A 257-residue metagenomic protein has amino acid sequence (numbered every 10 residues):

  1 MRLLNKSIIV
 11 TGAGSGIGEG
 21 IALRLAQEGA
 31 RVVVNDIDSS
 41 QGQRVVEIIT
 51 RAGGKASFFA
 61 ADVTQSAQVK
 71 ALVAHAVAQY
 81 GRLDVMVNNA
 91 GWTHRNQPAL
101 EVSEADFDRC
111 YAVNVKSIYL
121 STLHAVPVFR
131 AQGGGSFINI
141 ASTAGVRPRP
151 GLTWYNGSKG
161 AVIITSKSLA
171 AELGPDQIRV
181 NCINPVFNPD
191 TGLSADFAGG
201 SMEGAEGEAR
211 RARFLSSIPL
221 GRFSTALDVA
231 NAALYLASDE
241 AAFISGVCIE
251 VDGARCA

Functional and structural regions predicted by a protein language model:
G14-G16, D38: Conserved glycine-rich cofactor-binding loop
R82, G174, R179, I244-G246: Short, small/polar-rich loop/turn modules that mediate ligand/substrate recognition or access, typified
T93-N96, R147, A233-L234, S245-A257: Short C-terminal tail/terminal secondary-structure segment of NAD(P)H-dependent dehydrogenase/reductase domains
Q97-A99, S103-D108, F214: Substrate-binding pocket helix/loop in short-chain dehydrogenase/reductase
T122, S158, S166: Active-site helix of classical SDR
P127, A171-P175, A242: Alpha-helical segment proximal to the catalytic Tyr-Lys
S142: Residue(s) in the substrate-gating loop at a strand-loop-helix junction that position the organic substrate next
